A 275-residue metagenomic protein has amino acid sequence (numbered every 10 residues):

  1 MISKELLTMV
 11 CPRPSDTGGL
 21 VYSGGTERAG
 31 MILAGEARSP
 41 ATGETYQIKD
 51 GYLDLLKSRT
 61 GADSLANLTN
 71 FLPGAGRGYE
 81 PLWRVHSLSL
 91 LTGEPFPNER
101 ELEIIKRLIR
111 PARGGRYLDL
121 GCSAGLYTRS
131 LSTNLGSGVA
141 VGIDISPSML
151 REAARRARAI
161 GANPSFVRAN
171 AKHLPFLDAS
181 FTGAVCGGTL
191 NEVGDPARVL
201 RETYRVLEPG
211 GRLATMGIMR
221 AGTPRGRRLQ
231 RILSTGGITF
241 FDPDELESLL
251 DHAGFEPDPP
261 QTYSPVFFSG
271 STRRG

Functional and structural regions predicted by a protein language model:
I2-N70: N-terminal auxiliary segments of SAM/dcSAM-dependent transferases
D50, L56-P111, L126-S130, N134 (+1 more regions): Conserved class I S-adenosyl-L-methionine
R116-H173: Class I SAM-dependent methyltransferase SAM/SAH-binding core
K172-G183: A short acidic, Gly/Pro-enriched loop at the edge of an enzyme's catalytic core that lines a small-molecule cofactor
G183-D195: A short SAM/SAH-binding and catalytic strip from SAM-dependent methyltransferases
A197-P209: A short glycine-rich, Lys/Arg-flanked "PGG" loop and its adjoining helix->strand segment in the class I
R212-G237: Conserved class I S-adenosyl-L-methionine
I238-A253: Short alpha-helix
